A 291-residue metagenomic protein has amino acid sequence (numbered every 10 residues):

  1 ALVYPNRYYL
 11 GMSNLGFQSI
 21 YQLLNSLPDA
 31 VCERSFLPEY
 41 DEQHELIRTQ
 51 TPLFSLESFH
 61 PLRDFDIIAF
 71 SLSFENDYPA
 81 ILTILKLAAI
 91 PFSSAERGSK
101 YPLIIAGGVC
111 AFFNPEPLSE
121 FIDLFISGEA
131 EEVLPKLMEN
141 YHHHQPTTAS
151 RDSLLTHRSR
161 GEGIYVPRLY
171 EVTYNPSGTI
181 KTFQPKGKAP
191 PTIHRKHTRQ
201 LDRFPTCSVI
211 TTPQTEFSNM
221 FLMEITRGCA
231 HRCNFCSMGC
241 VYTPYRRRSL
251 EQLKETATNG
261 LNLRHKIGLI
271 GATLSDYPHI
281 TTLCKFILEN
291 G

Functional and structural regions predicted by a protein language model:
A1, Y8-Y9, P167, T173-L222: N-terminal [4Fe-4S]-dependent radical SAM core
V3-P5, S71, G107, I270: Short hydrophobic segments within beta-strands
Y8-G11, Y40-Q43, E75-Y78, F112-N114 (+6 more regions): Flexible loop/turn segments at secondary-structure boundaries
M12-I20: Conserved alpha-helical elements of sugar-nucleotide-dependent glycosyltransferases
S19-V31, E289-G291: Short helix-loop-beta junction
L24, I68, D123, C229 (+2 more regions): Conserved, mostly hydrophobic/aromatic
L37-K186: Glycine-rich beta-alpha loop elements in corrinoid/cobalamin-binding modules across cobalamin-dependent enzymes
R199-G291: Radical SAM [4Fe-4S] cluster-binding motif and immediate context
